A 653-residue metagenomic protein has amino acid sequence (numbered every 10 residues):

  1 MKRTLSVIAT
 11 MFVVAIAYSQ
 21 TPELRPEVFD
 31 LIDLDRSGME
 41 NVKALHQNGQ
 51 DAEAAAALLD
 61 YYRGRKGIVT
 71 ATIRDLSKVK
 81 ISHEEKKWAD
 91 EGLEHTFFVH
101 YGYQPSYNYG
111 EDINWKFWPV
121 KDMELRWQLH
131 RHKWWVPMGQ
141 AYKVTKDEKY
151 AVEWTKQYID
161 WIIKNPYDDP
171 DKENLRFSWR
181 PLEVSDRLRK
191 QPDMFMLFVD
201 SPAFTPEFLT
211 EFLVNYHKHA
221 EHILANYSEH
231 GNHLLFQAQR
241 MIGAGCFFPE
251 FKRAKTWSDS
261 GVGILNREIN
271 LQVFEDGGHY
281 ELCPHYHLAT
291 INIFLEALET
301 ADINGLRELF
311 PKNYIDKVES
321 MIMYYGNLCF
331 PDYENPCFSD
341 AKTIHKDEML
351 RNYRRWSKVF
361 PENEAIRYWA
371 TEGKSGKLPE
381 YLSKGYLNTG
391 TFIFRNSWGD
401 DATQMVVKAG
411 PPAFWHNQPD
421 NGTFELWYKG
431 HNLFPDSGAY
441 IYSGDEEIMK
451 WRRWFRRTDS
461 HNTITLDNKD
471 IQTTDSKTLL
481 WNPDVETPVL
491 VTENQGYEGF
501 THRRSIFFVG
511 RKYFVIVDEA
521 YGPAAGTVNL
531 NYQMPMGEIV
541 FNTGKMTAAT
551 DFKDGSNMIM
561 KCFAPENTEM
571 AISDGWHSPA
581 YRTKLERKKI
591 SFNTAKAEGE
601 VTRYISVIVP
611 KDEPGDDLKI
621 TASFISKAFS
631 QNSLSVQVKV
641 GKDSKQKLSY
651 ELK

Functional and structural regions predicted by a protein language model:
M1-T21: Bacterial Sec-dependent N-terminal signal peptides
Q20-F97: Extreme N-terminal leader/anchor segments
D51-A54, K66-V69, I81-L93, H100-Y103 (+4 more regions): Short, solvent-exposed loop/edge-beta patches enriched in aromatic
Y107-E111, K121-E319, M323, C329 (+1 more regions): Aromatic-lined, polymer-binding surfaces characteristic of secreted/periplasmic polysaccharide-degrading enzymes
F274, G278-F434, D484, V491 (+4 more regions): Carbohydrate-active enzyme catalytic cores, enriched for enzymes that act on polyanionic acidic polysaccharides
A341, K346, G444-K653: CBM-like, beta-strand-rich accessory domains located in the C-terminal region of large, secreted polysaccharide-active
P435-S437, S443-D445: Cytochrome P450 core scaffold surrounding the K-helix E-X-X-R motif and the conserved "meander" helix-loop region
